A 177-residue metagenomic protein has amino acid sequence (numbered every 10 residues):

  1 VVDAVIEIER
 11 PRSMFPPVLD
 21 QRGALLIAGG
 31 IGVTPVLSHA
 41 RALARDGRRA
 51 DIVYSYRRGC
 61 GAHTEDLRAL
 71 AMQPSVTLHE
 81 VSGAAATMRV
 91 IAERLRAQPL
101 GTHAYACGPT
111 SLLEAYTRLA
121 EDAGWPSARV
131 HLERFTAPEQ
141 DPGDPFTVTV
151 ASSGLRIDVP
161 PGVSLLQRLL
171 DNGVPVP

Functional and structural regions predicted by a protein language model:
V2-G154, D158-V159: FNR/FR-type flavoprotein reductase catalytic core
D158, V163-P177: Immediate flanking context of iron-sulfur cluster ligation sites
